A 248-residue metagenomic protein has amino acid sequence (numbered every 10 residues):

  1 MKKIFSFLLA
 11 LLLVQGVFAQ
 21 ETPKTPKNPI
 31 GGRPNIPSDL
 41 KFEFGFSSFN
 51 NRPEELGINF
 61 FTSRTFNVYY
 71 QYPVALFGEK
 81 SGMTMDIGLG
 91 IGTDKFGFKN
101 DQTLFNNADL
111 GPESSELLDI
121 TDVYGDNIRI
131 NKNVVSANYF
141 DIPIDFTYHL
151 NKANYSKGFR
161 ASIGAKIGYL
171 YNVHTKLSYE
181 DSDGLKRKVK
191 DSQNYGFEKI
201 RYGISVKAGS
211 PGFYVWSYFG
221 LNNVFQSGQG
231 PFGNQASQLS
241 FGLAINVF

Functional and structural regions predicted by a protein language model:
M1-P34: Cleavable N-terminal export/targeting peptides
T22-S38, A75-M83, N151-F159: Short loop/turn motifs that connect adjacent beta-strands in outer-membrane beta-barrel proteins
P34-S38, F60-V68, M83, S136-I142 (+3 more regions): Residues that define the transmembrane beta-barrel architecture of outer-membrane proteins
F42, V68-V74, L89-I91, I142-Y148 (+4 more regions): Residues on the lipid-exposed face of transmembrane beta-strands in outer-membrane beta-barrel proteins
S47-F66, F225-S227: Surface-exposed strand-loop-strand hairpins of Gram-negative outer-membrane beta-barrel proteins
S47-N51, G90-F96, G168-N172, G220-V224 (+1 more regions): Structural signature of outer-membrane beta-barrel domains
F49, D191-F248: Predominantly the C-terminal beta-signal and adjacent terminal strand-loop region of outer-membrane beta-barrel
P53-F61, G97-A137, L170-S182, K186-G203: Extracellular/periplasm-exposed beta-strand and loop segments of Gram-negative cell-envelope proteins, dominated by
